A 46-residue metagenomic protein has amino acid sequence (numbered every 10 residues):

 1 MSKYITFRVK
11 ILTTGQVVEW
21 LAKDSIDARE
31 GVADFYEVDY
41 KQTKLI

Functional and structural regions predicted by a protein language model:
M1-Q16: Short aromatic-glycine-(Arg/Gly/Cys) micro-motifs in beta-strand/loop hairpins
T6-R8, R29, A33-Y36: Basic/aromatic-rich interaction segments and small domains that mediate binding to polyanionic partners
V17-L21: Well-ordered beta-strand positions in beta-sheet-rich domains
D34-I46: Short, mixed-charge low-complexity intrinsically disordered segments
